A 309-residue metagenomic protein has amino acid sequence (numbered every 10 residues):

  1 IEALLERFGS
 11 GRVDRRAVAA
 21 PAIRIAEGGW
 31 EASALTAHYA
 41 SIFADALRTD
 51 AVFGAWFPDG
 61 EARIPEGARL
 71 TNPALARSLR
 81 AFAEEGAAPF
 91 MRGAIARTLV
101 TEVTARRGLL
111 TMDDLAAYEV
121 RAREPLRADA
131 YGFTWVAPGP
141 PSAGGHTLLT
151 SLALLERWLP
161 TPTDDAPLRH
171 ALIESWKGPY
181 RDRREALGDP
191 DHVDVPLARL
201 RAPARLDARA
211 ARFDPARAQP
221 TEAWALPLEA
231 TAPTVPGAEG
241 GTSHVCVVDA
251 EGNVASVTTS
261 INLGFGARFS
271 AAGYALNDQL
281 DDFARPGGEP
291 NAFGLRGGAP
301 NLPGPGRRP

Functional and structural regions predicted by a protein language model:
E2-E85, F90-R92, R97-A143, R201 (+1 more regions): Noncatalytic scaffold domains of N-terminal-nucleophile
E2-R7, T150-R157: Short glycine/serine- and small hydrophobic-enriched flexible loop segments
A22, L79, S151, L172-P179: Short alpha-helical scaffolding segments that buttress acidic/His motifs in well-ordered protein cores
L47-R48, Y118-E119, V235-G240, R307-R308: Short loop/turn motifs at secondary-structure junctions and domain boundaries
L109-T111, N253-P309: Active-site rim segments in enzyme catalytic domains, especially the processed small/beta chain of N-terminal
R123-P125, L148, G240-V245, V254 (+2 more regions): Short glycine-rich loop/turn motifs
V136-G145, T242-C246, S256-F269: Glycine-rich phosphate/pyrophosphate-binding beta-alpha loops
W158-S260: Internal maturation/activation junctions in enzymes
